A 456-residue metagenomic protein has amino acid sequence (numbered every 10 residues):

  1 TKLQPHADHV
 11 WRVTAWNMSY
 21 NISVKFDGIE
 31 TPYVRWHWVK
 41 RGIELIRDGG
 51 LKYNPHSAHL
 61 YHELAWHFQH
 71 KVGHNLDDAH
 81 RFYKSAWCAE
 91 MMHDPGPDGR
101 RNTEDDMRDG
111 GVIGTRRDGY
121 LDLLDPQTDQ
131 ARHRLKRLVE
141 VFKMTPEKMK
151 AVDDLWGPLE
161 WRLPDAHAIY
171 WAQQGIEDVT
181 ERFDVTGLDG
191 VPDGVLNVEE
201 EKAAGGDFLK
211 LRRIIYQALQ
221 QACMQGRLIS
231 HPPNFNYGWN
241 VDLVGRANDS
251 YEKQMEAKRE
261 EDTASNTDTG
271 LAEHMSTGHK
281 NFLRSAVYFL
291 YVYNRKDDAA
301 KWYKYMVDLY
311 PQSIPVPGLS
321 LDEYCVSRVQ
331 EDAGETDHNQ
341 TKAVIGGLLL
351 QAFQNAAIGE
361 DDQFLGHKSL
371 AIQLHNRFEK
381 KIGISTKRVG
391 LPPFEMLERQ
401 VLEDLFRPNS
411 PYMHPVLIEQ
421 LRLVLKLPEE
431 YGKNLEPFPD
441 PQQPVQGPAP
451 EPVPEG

Functional and structural regions predicted by a protein language model:
T1, P5-H56, H62-H274, L283 (+7 more regions): Short coil/linker segments at helix-helix boundaries
T277-G278: Short helix-capping and inter-helix turn/linker motifs at the boundaries of alpha-helical repeat units
